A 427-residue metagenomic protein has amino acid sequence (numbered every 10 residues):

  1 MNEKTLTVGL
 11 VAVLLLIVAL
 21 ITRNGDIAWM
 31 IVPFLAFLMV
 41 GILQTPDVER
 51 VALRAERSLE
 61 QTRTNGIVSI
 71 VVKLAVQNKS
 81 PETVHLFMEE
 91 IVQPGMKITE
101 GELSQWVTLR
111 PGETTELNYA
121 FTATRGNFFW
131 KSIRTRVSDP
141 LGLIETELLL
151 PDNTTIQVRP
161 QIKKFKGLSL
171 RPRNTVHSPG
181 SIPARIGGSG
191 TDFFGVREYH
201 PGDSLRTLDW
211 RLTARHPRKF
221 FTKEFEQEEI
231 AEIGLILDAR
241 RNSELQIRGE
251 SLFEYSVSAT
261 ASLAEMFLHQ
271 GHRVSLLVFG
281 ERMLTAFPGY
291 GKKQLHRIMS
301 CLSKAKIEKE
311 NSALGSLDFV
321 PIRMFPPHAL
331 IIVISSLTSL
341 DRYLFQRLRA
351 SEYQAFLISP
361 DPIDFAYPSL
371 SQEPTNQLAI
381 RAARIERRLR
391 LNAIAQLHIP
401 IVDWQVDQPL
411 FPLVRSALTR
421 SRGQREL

Functional and structural regions predicted by a protein language model:
M1-E56: Extracellular/lumenal glycan-associated context and N-glycosylation machinery
A36-G289, L330-I332, R347: An amphipathic, basic-hydrophobic helix/alpha-beta surface used to engage anionic, phosphate-rich ligands or surfaces
S169, S178, E198-L205, R211-L427: Exposed, interaction-prone extracellular/peripheral surfaces
